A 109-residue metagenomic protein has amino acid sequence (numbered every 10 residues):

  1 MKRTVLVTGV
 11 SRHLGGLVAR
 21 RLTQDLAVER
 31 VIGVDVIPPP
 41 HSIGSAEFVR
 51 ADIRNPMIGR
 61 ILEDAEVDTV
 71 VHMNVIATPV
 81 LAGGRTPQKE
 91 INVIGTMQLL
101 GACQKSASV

Functional and structural regions predicted by a protein language model:
K2, E66-V67, V109: Local beta-strand N-terminus motif with an aromatic residue
K2-A27: N-terminal Rossmann NAD(P)H-binding glycine-rich loop of SDR-like oxidoreductase domains
A27-P38: Conserved glycine-rich Rossmann-like NAD(P)H-binding loop of the short-chain dehydrogenase/reductase
I43-P56: Rossmann-fold cofactor-recognition segment
I53-I91: NAD(P)H-binding glycine-rich loop region in Rossmannoid oxidoreductase-like domains and their noncatalytic homologs
T69, G95-Q98: Conserved cofactor-binding/catalytic machinery of classical short-chain dehydrogenase/reductase
M97-V109: Conserved Rossmann-fold NAD(P)-dependent oxidoreductase catalytic core, especially the SDR/UDP-sugar
